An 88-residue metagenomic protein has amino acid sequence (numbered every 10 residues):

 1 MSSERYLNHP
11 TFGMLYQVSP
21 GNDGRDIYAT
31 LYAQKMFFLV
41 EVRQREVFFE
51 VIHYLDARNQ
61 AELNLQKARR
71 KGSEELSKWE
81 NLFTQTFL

Functional and structural regions predicted by a protein language model:
M1-Y54: Long, non-catalytic architectural segments outside compact domain cores
L55-L88: Short, compact, well-ordered microdomains
